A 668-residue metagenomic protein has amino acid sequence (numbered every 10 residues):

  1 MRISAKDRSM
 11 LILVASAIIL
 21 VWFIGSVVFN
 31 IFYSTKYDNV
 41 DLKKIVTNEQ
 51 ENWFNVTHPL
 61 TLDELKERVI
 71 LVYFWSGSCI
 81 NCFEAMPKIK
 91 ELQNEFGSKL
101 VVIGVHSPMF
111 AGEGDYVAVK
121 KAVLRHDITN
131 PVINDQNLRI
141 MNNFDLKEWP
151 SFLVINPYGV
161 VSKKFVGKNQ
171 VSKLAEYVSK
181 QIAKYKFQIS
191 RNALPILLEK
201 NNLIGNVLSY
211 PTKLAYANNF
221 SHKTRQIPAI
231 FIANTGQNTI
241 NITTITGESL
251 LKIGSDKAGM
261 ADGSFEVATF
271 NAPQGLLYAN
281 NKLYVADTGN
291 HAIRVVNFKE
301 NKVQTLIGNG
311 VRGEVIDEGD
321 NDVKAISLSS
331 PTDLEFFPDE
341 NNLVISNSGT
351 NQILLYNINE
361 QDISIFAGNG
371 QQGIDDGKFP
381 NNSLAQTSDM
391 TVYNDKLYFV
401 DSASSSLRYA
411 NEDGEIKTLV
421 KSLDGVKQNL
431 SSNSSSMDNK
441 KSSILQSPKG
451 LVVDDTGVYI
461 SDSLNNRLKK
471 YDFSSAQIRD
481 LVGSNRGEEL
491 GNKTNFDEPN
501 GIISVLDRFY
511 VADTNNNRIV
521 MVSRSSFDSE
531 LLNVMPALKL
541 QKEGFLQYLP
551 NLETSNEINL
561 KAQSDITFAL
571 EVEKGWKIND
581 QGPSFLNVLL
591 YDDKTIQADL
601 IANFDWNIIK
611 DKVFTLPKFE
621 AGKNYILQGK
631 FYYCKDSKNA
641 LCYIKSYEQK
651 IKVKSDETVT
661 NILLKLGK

Functional and structural regions predicted by a protein language model:
V28-L62, F545-N551: N-terminal "domain-start" segment that seeds a small globular fold
F74-E91, K577-I578: Conserved redox-active cysteine motifs that mediate thiol-disulfide chemistry, especially di-cysteine Cys-X(1-2)-Cys
F83-R125, Q136-I140: Structural microenvironment flanking redox-active thiols in thiol-disulfide oxidoreductases
H126-I128, N134-Y177: Thiol/disulfide oxidoreductase modules built on the thioredoxin-like
N156-R225, M535-Y548: Thiol-/selenol-based redox modules, centered on thioredoxin-like and closely related oxidoreductase domains
R191-T212, S221, G247-A272, K302-T332 (+4 more regions): Gly/Pro-rich loop segments of beta-rich domains
Y216-I227, Y278-N280, F336-E340, V392-D395 (+2 more regions): Residue-level detector of Asp-centered blade-edge/turn motifs that repeat once per structural unit in beta-propeller
G247, S330, S526-K668: Extracellular/lumen-exposed scaffold segments
